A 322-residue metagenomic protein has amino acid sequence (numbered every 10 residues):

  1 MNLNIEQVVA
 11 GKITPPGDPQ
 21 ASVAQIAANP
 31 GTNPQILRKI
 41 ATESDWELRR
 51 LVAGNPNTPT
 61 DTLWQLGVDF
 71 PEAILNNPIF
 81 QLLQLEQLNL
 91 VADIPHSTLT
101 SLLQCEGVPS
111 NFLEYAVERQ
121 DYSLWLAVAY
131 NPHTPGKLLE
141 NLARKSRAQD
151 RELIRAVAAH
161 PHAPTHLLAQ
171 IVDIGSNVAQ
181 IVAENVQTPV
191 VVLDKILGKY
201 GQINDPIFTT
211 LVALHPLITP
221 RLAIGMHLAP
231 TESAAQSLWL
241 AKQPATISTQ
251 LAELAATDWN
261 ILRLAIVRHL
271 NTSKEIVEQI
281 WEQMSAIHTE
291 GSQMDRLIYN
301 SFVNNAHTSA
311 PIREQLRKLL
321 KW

Functional and structural regions predicted by a protein language model:
M1-W322: Alpha-helical scaffold segments
